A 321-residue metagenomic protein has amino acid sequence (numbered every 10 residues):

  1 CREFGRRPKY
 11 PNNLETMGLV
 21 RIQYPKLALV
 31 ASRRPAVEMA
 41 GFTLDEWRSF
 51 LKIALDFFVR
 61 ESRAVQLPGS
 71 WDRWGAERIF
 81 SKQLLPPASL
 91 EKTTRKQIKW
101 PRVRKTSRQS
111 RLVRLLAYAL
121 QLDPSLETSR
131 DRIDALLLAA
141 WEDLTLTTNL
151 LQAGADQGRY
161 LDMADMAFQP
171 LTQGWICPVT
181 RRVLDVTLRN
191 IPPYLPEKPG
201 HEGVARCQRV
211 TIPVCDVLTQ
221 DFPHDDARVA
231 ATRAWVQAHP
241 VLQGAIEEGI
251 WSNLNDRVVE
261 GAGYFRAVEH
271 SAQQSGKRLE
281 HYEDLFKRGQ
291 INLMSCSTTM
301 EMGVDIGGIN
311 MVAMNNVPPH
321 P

Functional and structural regions predicted by a protein language model:
C1-E283, K287: Helicase motor interdomain insertion/brace
N292, T298-P321: Conserved RecA-like helicase motor core of SF1/SF2 enzymes
